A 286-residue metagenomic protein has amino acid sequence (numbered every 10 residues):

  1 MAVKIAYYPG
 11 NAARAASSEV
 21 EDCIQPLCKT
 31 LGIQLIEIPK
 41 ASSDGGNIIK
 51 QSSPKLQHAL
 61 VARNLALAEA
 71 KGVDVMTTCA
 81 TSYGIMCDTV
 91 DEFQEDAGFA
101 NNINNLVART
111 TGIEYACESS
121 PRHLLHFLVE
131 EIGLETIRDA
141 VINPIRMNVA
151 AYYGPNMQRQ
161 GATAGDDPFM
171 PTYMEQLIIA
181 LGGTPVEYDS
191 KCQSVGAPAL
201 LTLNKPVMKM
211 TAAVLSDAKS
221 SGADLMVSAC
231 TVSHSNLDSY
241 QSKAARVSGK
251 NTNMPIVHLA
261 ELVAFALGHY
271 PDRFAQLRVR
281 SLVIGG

Functional and structural regions predicted by a protein language model:
M1-G286: Iron-sulfur cluster-binding electron-transfer modules in prokaryotic oxidoreductases
